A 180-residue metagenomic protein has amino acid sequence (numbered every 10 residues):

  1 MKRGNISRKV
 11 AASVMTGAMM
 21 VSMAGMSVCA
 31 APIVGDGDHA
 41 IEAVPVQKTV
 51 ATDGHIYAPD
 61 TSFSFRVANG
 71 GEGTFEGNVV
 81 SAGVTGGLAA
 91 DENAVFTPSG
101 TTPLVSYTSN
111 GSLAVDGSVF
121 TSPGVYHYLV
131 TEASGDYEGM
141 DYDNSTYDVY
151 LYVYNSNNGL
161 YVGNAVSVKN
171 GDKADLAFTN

Functional and structural regions predicted by a protein language model:
K2-N180: Solvent-exposed loop/turn and edge beta-strand elements of beta-rich ligand-binding domains
